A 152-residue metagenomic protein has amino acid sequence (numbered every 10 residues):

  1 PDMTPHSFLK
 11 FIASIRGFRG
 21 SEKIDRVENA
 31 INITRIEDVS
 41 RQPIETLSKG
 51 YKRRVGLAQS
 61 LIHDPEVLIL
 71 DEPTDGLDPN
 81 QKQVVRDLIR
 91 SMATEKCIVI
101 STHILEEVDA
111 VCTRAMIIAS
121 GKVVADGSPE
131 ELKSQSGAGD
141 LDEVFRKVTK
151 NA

Functional and structural regions predicted by a protein language model:
D2, P43-L47: Conserved ABC ATPase signature
K10, S14, R19-V39: Conserved ABC ATPase "signature" region
D64: Conserved catalytic motifs of ABC-family nucleotide-binding domains
L68-E72: Catalytic Walker B motif of ABC-type/P-loop ATPase nucleotide-binding domains
V108-A110: A short, surface-exposed alpha-helical micro-motif characterized by mixed small hydrophobic and charged/polar residues
D126-G127: ABC ATPase "signature
